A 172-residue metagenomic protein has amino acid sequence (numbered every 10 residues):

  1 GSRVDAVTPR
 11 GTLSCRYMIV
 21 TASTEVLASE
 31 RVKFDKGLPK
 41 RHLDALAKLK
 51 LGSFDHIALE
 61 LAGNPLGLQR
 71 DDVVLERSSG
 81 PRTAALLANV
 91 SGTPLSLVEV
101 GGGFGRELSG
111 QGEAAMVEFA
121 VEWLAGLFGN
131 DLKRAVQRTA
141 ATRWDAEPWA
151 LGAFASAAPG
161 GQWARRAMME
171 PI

Functional and structural regions predicted by a protein language model:
G1-R3, R10: Residue-level signal for tight coil/turn positions that link beta-strands
R3-D5, S53, Q69-I172: Conserved flavin/dinucleotide-binding core of flavoenzymes
T8-Q69, N130-D131: Central helical "cap/lid" subdomain
